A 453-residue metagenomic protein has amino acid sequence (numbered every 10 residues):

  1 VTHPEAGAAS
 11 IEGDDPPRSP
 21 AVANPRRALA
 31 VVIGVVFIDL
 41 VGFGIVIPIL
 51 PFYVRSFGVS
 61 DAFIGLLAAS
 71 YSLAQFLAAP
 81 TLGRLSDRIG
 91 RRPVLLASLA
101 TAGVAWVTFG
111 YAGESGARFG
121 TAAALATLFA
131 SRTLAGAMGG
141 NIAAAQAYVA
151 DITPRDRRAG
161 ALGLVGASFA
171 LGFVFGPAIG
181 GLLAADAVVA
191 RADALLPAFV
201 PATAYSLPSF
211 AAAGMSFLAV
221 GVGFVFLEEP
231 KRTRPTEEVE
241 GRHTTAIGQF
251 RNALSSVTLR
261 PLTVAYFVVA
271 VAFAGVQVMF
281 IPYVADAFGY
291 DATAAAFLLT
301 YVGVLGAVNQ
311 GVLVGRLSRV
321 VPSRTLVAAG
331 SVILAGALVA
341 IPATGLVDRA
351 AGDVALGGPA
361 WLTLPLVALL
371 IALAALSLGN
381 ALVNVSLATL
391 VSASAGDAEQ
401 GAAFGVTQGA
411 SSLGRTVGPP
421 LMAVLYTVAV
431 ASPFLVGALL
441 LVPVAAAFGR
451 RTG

Functional and structural regions predicted by a protein language model:
E12-N24, F224-A265, D286-Y290: Juxtamembrane intracellular "pre-TM" segments in multi-pass secondary transporters
P48-A62, V278-A294: Short amphipathic helix-loop junctions that connect adjacent transmembrane helices in Major Facilitator Superfamily/SLC
L66-R84, T300-G311: Central cavity-lining transmembrane alpha-helices of secondary-active solute carriers, predominantly the Major
A78-G90, N309-S323, Y426: Helix-to-loop junctions at the C-terminal end of transmembrane segments in multipass secondary transporters
A100-A122, I333-W361: C-terminal ends and interior cores of transmembrane alpha-helices in multi-pass membrane transporters/permeases
A105, R118-G140, V354-L382: Hydrophobic core of transmembrane alpha-helices in multi-pass small-molecule transporters, especially MFS/SLC-type
F129-L171: Cytoplasmic helix-loop-helix junction between adjacent transmembrane helices in 12-TM secondary transporters
A213-P235, A447-R451: C-terminal membrane-cytosol helix-exit motif in multi-pass small-molecule transporters
